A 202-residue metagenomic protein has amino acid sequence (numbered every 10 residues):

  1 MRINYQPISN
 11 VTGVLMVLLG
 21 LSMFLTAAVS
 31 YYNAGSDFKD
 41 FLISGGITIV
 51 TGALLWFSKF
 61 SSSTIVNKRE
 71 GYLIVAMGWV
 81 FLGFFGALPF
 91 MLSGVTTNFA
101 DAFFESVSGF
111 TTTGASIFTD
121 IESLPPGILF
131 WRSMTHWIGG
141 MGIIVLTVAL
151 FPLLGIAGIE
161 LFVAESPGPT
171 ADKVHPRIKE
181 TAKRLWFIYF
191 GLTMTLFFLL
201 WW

Functional and structural regions predicted by a protein language model:
M1-W202: Membrane-proximal intracellular helices of multi-pass ion channels
